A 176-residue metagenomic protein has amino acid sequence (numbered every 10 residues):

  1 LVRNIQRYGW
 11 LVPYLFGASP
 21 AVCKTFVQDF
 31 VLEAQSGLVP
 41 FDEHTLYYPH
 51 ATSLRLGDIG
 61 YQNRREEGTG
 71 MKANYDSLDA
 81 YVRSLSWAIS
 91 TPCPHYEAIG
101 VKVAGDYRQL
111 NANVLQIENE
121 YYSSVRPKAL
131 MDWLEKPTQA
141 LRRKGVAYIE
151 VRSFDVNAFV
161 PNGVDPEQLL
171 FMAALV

Functional and structural regions predicted by a protein language model:
L1, K144-A158: Glycine-rich, often proline-containing surface loops adjacent to acidic residues and nearby aromatics that form
V2-A140: Loop-rich catalytic cores of soluble enzymes, especially ATP-dependent carboxylate-amine ligases and other
Y14, F159-V164: Short, solvent-exposed secondary-structure capping/transition elements
E118-E120, G145-I149, M172: Structural beta-strand/beta-sheet cores of well-ordered domains, especially the beta-sheet scaffolds that support
G163-V176: Short secondary-structure subsegments characteristic of cysteine-rich extracellular domains
